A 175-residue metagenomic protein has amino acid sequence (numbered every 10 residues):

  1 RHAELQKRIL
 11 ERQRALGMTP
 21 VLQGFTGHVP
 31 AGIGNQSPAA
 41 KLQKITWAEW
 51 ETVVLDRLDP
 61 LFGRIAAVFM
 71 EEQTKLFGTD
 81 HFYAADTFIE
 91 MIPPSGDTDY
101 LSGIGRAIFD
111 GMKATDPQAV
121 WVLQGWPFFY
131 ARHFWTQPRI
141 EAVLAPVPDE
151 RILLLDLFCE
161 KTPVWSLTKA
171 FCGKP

Functional and structural regions predicted by a protein language model:
R1-P175: Catalytic-core regions of glycoside hydrolase
